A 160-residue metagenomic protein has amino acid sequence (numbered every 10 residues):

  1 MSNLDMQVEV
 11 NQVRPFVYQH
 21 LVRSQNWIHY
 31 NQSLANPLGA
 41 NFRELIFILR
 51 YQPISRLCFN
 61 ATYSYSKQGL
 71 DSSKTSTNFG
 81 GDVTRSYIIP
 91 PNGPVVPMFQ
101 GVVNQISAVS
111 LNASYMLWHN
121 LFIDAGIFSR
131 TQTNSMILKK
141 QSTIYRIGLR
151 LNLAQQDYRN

Functional and structural regions predicted by a protein language model:
M1-N160: Exposed, low-structure sequence patches enriched in small/polar residues
